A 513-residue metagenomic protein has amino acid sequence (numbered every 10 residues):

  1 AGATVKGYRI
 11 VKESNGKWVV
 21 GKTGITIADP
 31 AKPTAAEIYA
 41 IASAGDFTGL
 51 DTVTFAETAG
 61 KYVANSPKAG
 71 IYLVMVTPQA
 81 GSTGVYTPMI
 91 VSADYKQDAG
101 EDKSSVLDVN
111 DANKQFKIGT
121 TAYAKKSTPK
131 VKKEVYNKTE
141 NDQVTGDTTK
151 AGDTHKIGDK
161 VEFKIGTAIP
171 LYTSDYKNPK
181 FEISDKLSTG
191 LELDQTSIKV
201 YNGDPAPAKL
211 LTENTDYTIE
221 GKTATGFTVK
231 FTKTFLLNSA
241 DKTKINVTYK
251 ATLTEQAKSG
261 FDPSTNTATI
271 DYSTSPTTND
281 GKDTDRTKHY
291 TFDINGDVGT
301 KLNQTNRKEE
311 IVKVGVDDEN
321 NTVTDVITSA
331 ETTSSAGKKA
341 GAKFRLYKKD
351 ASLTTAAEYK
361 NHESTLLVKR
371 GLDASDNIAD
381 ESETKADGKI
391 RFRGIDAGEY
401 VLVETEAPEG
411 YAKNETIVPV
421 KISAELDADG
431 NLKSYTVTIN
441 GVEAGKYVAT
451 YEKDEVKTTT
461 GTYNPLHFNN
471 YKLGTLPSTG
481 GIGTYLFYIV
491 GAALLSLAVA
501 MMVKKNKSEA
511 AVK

Functional and structural regions predicted by a protein language model:
A1-K513: Solvent-exposed loop/turn and edge beta-strand elements of beta-rich ligand-binding domains
